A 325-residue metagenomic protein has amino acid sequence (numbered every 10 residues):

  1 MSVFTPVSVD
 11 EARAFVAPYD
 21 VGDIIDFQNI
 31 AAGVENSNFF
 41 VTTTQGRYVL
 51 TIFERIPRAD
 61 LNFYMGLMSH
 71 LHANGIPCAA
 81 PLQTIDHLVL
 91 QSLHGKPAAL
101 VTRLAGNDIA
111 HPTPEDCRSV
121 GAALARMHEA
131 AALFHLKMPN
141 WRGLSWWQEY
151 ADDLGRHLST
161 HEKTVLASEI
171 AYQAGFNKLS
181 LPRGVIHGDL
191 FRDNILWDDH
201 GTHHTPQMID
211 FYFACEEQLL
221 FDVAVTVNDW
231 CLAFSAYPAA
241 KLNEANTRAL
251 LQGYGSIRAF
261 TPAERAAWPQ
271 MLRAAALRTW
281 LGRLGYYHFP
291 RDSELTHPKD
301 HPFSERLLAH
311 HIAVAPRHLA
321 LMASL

Functional and structural regions predicted by a protein language model:
M1-I85, D199-H203, L321-L325: Conserved NTP-binding catalytic cores of kinases and kinase-like/nucleotidyltransferase enzymes across multiple kinase
V7-P18, L136, Q148-G188, R192 (+1 more regions): An alpha-helical support segment within catalytic cores of ATP-dependent transferases
A31-T44, V49-L50, P81-L82, Q173-F221: Active-site acidic catalytic loop and adjacent metal/ATP-binding pocket of ATP-dependent phosphoryl transfer enzymes
T42-H135: ATP-binding pocket architecture of kinase catalytic cores
A98-H111, Q148-G155, L277-L295: A glycine-centered beta->alpha junction motif in the catalytic cores of kinase/phosphotransferase enzymes
A110-K163, L181-R183, E216: A cross-family kinase active-site recognition segment
D153, T279-L325: ATP/Mg2+ or Mg2+-diphosphate-binding catalytic cores that bind nucleotide phosphates or diphosphates via glycine-rich
L220-R258, A274-R291: Active-site activation/catalytic loop segments of kinase-like enzymes and analogous catalytic loops in related
